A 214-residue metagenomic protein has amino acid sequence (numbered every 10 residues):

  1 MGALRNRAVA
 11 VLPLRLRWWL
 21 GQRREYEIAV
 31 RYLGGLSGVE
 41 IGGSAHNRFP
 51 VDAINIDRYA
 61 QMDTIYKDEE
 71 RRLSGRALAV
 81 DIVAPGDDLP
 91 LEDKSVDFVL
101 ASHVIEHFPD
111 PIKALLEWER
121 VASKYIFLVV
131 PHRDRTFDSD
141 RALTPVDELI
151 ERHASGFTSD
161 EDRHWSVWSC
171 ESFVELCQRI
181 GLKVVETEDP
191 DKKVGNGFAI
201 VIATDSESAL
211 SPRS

Functional and structural regions predicted by a protein language model:
M1-R31, S211-S214: Membrane-proximal basic amphipathic "stem/tether" segments
M1-R5, V9-A10, A60, T144-L149 (+1 more regions): General structural signal for secondary-structure boundaries
G2-A3, L12-L20, G43, Q61-I65 (+1 more regions): A broad, low-specificity signal for short, low-complexity segments enriched in glycine/proline and polar/charged
R15-Y26, Y32-L33, V39, G43 (+4 more regions): SAM-dependent nucleic-acid methyltransferase catalytic core
L36-D138, A199-S206: Conserved SAM-binding loop
V83, I112-E117, V121-R213: S-adenosyl-L-methionine-dependent methyltransferase catalytic module, highlighting the catalytic core
